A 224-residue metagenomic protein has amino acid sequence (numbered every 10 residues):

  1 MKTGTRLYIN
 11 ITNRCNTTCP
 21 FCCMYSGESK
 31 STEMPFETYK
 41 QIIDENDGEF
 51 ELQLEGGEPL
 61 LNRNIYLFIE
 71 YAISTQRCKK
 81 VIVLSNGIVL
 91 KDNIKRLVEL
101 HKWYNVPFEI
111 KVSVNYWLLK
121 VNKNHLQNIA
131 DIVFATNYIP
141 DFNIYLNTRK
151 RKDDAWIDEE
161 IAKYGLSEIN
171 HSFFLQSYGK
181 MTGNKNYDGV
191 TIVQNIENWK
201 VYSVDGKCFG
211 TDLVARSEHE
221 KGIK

Functional and structural regions predicted by a protein language model:
M1-V83, L90-K95: Conserved alpha-helical substructure of the radical SAM core
N10, Q53-G57, I82-N86, K111-N115 (+1 more regions): A cross-family glycoside hydrolase active-site/sugar-binding cleft signature
N16, P59, G87-L90, I110-V121: Conserved radical SAM core fold
G27-M34, G57-R63, W117-D131, A155-I157: Conserved non-cysteine loop/helix-boundary elements of the Radical SAM core domain that shape
I42-D47, Y71-T75, L97-P107, I129-N137: Acidic (Asp/Glu)-rich catalytic clusters
K91-E99, K152-W156: Glycine-rich, charge-decorated loop segments at or immediately adjacent to ligand/cofactor-binding or catalytic sites
S113-L119, I129-S167, I192: Conserved strand-turn element in the central/C-terminal portion of the radical SAM core barrel that lines
S167-K224: Accessory C-terminal segments flanking Radical SAM cores
